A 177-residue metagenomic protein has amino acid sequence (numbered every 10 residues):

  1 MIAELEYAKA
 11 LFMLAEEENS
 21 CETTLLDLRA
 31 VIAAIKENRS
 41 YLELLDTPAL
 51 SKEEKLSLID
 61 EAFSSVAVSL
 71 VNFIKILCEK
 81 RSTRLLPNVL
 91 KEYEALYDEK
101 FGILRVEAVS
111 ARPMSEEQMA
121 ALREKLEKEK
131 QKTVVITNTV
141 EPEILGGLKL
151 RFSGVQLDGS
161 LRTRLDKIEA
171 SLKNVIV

Functional and structural regions predicted by a protein language model:
M1-V177: Elongated, mostly alpha-helical coiled-coil "stalk/stator" tethers of large membrane protein machines
